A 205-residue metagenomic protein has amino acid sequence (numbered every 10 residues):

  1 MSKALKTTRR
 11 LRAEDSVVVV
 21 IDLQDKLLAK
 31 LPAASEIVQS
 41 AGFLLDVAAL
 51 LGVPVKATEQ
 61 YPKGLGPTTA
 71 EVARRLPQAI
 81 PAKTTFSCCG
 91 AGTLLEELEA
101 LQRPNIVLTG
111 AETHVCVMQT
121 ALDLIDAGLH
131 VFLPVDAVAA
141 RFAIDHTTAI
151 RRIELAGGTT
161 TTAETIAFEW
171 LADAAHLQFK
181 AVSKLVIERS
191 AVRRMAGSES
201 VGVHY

Functional and structural regions predicted by a protein language model:
S2-V17, L51, K63-Y205: Active-site-adjacent betaalpha module
A13-S16, L31-K56, P62: A short alpha/beta connector and helix-capping loop motif
V17-L23: N-terminal nucleotide-binding beta1-loop-alpha1 segment
I21, T58, P134: The conserved SAM/SAH-binding core of class I Rossmann-like methyltransferase domains, concentrating on the hydrophobic
D25-K30: Short acidic, Gly/Ser-rich segments with clustered Asp/Glu that frequently serve as metal-coordination loops in enzyme
